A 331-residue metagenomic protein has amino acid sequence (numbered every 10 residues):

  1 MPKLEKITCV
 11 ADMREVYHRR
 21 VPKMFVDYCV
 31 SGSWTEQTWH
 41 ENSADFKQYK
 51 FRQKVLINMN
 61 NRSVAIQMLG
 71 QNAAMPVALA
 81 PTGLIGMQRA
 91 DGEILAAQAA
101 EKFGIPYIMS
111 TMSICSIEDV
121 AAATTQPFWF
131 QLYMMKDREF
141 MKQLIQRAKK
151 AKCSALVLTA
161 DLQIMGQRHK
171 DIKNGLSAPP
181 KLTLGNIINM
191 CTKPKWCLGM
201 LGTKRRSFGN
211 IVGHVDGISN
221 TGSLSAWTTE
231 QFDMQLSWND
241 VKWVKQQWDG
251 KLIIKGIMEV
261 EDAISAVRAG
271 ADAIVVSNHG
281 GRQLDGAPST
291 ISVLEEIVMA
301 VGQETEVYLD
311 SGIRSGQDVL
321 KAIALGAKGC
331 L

Functional and structural regions predicted by a protein language model:
M1-G70, P179-L236: An N-cap/entry alpha-helix motif that binds or orients negatively charged groups
I7-E15, V26, S31, H40 (+6 more regions): Domain-wide signal for the mature, well-folded portions of proteins, strongly enriched in nucleus-encoded organellar
K50, A65-Q67, P76-A80, P106-I108 (+2 more regions): Short, conserved beta-strand segments within well-ordered enzyme catalytic domains that often line or immediately flank
A73-M112, I117: Glycine-rich active-site/cofactor-binding loop and its immediate structural neighborhood
A74-A80, L309-S311, G329-L331: Short FAD-binding loop at a beta-strand-to-alpha-helix junction that anchors the flavin cofactor in diverse
L84, Q98, D119, A123 (+2 more regions): Alpha/beta enzyme core
K102-A123, P127-M141: A gly/proline- and charged-residue-enriched helix-loop-helix capping module
